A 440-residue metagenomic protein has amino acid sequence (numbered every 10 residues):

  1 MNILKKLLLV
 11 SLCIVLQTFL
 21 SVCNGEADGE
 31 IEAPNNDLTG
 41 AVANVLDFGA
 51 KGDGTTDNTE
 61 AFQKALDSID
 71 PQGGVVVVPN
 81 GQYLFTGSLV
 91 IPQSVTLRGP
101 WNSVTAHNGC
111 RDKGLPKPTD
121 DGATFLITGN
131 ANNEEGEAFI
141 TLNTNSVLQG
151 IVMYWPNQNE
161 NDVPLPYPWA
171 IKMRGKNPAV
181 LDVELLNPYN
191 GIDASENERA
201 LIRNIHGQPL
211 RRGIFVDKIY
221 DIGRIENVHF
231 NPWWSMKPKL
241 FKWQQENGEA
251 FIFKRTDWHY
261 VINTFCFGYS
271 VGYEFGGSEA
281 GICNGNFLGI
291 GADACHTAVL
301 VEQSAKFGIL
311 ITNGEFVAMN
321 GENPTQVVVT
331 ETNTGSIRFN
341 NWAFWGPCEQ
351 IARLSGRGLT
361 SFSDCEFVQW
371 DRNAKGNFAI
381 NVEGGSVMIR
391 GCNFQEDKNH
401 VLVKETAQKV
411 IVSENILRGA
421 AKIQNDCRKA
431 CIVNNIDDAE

Functional and structural regions predicted by a protein language model:
M1-L8: Bacterial N-terminal signal peptides that target proteins for export
V10-T18: Bacterial N-terminal signal peptides
S21-V22: C-terminal motif of bacterial Sec signal peptides marking the signal peptidase cleavage site
E26-V42, I432-D437: Glycine-rich, low-complexity segments
N44-V45, L97: Bulky hydrophobic/aromatic "packing anchor" residues in well-ordered structure
V45-P79: Acidic Gly/Asp/Thr-rich repetitive segments characteristic of extracellular carbohydrate-active and adhesion proteins
Q63-P71, Y83-R98, N102-Q149, Y154-N177 (+5 more regions): Extracellular beta-strand-rich solenoid/capping regions of secreted or surface-exposed proteins that bind or remodel
A131-N133, G150, Y154-E440: Extracellular beta-rich repeat passengers
